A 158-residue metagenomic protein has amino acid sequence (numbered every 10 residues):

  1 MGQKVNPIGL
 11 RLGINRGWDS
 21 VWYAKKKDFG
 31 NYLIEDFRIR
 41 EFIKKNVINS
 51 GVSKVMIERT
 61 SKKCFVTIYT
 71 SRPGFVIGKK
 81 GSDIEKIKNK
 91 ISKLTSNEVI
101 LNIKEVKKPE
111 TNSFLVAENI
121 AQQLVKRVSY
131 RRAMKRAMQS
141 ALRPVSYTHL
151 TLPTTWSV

Functional and structural regions predicted by a protein language model:
M1-S146, L150: RNA-contacting regions in translation and RNA-metabolism proteins, encompassing KH/S1 modules where present
H149-V158: Single conserved hydrophobic/aromatic residue that forms the stacking wall/gate of nucleotide- or nucleobase-binding
